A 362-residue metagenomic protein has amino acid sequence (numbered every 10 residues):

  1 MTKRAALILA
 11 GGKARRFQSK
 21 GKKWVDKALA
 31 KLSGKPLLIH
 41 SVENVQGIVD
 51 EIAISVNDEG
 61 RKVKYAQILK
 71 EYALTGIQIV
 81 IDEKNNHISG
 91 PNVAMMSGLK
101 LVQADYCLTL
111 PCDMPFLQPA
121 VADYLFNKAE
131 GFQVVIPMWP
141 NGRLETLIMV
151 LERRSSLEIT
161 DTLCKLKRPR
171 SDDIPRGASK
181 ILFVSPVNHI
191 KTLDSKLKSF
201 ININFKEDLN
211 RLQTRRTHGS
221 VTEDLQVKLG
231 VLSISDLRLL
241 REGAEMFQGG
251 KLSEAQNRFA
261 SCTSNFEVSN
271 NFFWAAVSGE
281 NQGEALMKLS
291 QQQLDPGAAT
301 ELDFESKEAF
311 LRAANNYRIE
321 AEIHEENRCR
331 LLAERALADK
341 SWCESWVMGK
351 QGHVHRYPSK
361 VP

Functional and structural regions predicted by a protein language model:
T2-G60, A122: N-terminal glycine-rich phosphate-binding loop and ensuing alpha1 helix
L37-Y106, P119-A120, E158, E322 (+4 more regions): Conserved N-terminal catalytic core of the sugar/cofactor nucleotidyltransferase
D105-P115: Short beta-strand-to-loop acidic/aromatic patch adjacent to the donor-nucleotide binding site
L117-G142: Conserved donor-nucleotide/metal-binding helix-loop-beta segment in metal-dependent transferases, i.e., the alpha-helix
D172-E254: Conserved alpha/beta core of the MobA/IspD/sugar-nucleotide pyrophosphorylase nucleotidyltransferase superfamily
I234, E254, E267, F272-W274 (+4 more regions): Structural signature of alpha-solenoid helical repeat junctions
